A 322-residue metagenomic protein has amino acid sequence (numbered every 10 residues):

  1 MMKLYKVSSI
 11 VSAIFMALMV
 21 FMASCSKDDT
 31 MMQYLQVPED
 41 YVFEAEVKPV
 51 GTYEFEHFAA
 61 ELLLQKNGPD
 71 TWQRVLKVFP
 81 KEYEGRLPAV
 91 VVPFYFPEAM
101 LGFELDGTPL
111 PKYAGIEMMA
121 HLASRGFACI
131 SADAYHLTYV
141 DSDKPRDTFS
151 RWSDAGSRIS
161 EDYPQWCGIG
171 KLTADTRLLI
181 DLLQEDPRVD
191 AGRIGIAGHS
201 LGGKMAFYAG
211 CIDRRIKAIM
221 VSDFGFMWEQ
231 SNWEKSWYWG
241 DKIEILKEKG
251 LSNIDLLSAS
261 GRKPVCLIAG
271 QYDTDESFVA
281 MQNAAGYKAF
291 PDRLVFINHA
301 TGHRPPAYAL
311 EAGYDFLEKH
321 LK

Functional and structural regions predicted by a protein language model:
S12-F21: Bacterial N-terminal signal peptides
V20-T30: Bacterial Sec-dependent N-terminal signal peptides
V42-Y83: N-terminal cap/lid segment of alpha/beta-hydrolase-fold proteins
G85, D154-S200: Gly/Ser-rich "nucleophile elbow"/oxyanion-hole loop immediately N-terminal to the catalytic nucleophile in hydrolases
P93-A174, S231-W233: Cap/lid segment of the alpha/beta-hydrolase catalytic domain
G203-E244: Hydrolase active-site cap/lid region
Q230-A285: The feature captures the conserved acid-bearing segment of alpha/beta-hydrolase catalytic domains
Y287-K322: C-terminal catalytic histidine-bearing segment of alpha/beta-hydrolase fold enzymes
